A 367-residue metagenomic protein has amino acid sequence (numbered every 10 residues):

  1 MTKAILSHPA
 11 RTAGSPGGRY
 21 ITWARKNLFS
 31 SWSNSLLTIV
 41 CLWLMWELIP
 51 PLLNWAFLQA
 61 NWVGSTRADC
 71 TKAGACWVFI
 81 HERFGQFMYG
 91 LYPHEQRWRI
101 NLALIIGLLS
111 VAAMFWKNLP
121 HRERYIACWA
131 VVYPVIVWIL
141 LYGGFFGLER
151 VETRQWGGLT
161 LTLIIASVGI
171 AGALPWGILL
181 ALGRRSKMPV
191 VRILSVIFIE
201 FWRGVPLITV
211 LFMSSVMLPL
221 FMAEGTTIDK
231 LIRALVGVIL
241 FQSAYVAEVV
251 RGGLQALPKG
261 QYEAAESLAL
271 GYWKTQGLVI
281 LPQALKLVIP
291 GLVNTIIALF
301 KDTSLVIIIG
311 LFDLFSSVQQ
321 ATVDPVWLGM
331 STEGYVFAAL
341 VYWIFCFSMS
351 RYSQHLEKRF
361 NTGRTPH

Functional and structural regions predicted by a protein language model:
T2-H367: Transmembrane alpha-helices and adjacent helix-loop boundaries
